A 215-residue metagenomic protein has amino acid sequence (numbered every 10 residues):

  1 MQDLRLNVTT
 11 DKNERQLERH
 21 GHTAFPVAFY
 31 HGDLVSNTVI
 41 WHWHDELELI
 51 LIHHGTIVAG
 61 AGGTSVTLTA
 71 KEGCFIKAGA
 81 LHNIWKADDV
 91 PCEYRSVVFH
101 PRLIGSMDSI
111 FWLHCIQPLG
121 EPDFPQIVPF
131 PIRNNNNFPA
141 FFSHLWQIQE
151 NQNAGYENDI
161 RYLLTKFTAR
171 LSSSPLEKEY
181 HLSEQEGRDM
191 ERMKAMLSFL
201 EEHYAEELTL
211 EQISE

Functional and structural regions predicted by a protein language model:
Q2-Y30, L81-Q147, S173-E177: A hydrophobic/aromatic-rich effector-binding and dimerization subdomain of bacterial HTH-type transcriptional regulators
L4-L6, W43, A59, S65-V66 (+3 more regions): Bulky hydrophobic/aromatic packing residues
R15-L17, S36-T38, E184: A detector of helix-start/N-cap boundary segments at the beginnings of structured domains
R19, T23-A24, V35-N37, T69 (+2 more regions): Generic detection of intrinsically disordered/low-complexity segments and helix-coil linkers/edges
P26-L119, N151-E157: N-terminal regulatory/effector-sensing and dimerization cores that precede helix-turn-helix DNA-binding domains
E48-L51, N137-H144, L163, R170: Amphipathic, well-ordered alpha-helical segments in soluble domains
F124-N135, Q149-E215: Short, Lys/Arg-enriched, Trp-marked, Pro/Gly-tolerant hinge/linker segments that flank
